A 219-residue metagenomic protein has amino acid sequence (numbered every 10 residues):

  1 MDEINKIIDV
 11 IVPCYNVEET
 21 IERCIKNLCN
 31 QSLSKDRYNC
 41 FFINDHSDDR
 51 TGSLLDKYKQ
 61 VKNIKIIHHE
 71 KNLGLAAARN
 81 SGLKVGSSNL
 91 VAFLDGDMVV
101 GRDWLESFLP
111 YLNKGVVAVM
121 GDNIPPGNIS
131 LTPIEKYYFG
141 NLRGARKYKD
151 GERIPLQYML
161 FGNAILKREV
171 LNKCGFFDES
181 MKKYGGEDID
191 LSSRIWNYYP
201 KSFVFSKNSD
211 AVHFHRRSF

Functional and structural regions predicted by a protein language model:
I7-D9, N39, D190: Cell-envelope/extracellular polymer assembly enzymes that use nucleotide-activated donors
V17-Q31: Short, well-formed alpha-helical segments that are part of the catalytic scaffolds of diverse glycosyltransferases
N27, N44-S53, K71, M98: A conserved acidic beta->alpha catalytic loop
H69-G86: Glycine-rich, basic loop-to-helix element that forms the pyrophosphate-binding segment of sugar-nucleotide handling
V91: Short aromatic/hydrophobic "clamp" motif used to bind/position activated sugar donors
D103-I134: Conserved donor NDP-sugar-binding/catalytic core segment of glycosyltransferases
D122, Y138-L156: Short, flexible, basic/aromatic active-site loop/helix in glycosyltransferases
Y184-D190: Acidic donor-binding loop at a coil-to-helix junction in glycosyltransferase catalytic cores that engages
